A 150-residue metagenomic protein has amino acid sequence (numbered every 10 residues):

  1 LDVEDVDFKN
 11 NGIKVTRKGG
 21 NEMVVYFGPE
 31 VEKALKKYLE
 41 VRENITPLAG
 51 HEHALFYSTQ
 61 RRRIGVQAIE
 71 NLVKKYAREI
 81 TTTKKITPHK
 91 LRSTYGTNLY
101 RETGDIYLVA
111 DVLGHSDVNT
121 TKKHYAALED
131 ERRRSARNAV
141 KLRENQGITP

Functional and structural regions predicted by a protein language model:
L1-A34: Conserved tyrosine-mediated DNA breakage-rejoining catalytic core shared by Y-recombinases
D2, N21-M23, E40-N44, R92 (+1 more regions): Short, cationic motifs built from Arg/Lys/His that form the positively charged side of catalytic pockets
D5-F8, G65, T83-K85, G104-H124 (+2 more regions): Short, polar N-cap/turn motifs at the start of nucleic acid-interacting alpha helices
V25, E70-D111: Short, basic (Lys/Arg/His-rich) helix/loop patches that form interaction surfaces in the mid-to-C-terminal regions
P29-T83: Active-site/catalytic core of tyrosine-dependent DNA strand-transfer enzymes
R132-N138: Short, Lys/Arg-enriched C-terminal cap helix and immediately downstream tail that follows
V140-P150: C-terminal secondary-structure termini that scaffold catalytic or DNA-interacting sites
